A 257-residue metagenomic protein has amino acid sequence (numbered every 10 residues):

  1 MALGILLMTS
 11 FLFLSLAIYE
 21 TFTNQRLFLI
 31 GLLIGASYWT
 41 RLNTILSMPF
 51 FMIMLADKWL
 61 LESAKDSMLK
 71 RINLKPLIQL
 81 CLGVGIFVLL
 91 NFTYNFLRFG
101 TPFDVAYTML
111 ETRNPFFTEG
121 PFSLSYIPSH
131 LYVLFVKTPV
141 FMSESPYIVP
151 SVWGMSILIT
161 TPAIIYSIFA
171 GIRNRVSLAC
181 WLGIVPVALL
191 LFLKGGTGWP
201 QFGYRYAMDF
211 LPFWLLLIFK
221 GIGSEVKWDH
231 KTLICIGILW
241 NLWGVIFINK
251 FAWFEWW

Functional and structural regions predicted by a protein language model:
M1-W257: Membrane-proximal envelope and lipid/glycan-remodeling enzymes
